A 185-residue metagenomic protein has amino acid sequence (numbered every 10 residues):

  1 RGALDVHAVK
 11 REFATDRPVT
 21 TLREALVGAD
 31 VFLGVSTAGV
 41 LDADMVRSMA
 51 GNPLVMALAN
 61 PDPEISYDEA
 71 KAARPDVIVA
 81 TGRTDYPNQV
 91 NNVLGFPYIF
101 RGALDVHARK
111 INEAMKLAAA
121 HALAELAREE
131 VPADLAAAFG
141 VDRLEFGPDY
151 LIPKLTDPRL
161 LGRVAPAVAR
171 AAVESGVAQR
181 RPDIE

Functional and structural regions predicted by a protein language model:
R1-T37: Glycine-rich phosphate/diphosphate-binding loop of Rossmann-like nucleotide-binding domains
R1-V6, D44-V46, S66-K71, N91: Short acidic, glycine/serine/threonine-rich loops at helix termini
A14, V35-A38, G51, L58-Y67: N-terminal Rossmann-like NAD(P) cofactor-binding subdomain of oxidoreductases, focused on the glycine-rich
A25-L26, V46-M49: A short, aliphatic-rich alpha-helical micro-motif
D30, P53, V77: Conserved acidic residues
S36-V46: Glycine/threonine-rich flexible loop motifs
A57-A165, A169-R181: Adenosine-phosphate binding glycine-rich loop
D183-E185: Short, intrinsically disordered, charge-balanced linker/junction segments flanking boundaries in proteins
